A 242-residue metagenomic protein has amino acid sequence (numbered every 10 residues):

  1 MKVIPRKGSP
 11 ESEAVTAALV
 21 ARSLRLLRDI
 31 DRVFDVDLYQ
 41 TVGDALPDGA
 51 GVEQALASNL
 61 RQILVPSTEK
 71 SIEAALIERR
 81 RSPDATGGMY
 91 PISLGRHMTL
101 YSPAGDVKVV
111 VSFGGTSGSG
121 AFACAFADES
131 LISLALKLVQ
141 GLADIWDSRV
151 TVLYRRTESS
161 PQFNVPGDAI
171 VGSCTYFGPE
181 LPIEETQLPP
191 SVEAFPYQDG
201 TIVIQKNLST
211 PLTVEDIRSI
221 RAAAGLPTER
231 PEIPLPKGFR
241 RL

Functional and structural regions predicted by a protein language model:
M1-L46, V152-L242: C-terminal interaction module
D37-R155: Internal, hydrophobic cores of structured domains that mediate oligomerization or house catalytic pockets within large
